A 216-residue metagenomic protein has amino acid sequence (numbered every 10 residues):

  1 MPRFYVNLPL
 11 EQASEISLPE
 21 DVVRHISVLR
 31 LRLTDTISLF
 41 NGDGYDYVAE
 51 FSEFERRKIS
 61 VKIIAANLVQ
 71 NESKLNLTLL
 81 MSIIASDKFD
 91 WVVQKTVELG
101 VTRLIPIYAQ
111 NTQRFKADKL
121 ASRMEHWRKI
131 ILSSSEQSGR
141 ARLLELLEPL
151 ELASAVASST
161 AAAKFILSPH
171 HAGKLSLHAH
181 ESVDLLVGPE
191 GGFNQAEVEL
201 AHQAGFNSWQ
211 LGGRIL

Functional and structural regions predicted by a protein language model:
M1-L68: N-terminal positively charged helical leader segments and presequences
S27, V97-G100, H202: Non-catalytic positions within long, well-ordered alpha-helices that form the structural scaffold/packing of enzyme
R32, T102, N207: Short acidic/polar active-site loop segments enriched in Thr and Asp
A66, A109-T112, G213-R214: Short, ordered loop/turn segments at secondary-structure junctions
Q70-A163: RNA substrate-binding interface of SAM-dependent RNA methyltransferases
E148-A179, L186: A mid-sequence, solvent-exposed acidic-amphipathic segment
H180-E199: A C-terminal functional module that forms or caps the active site or interfaces directly with catalytic machinery
Q195-L216: Structured adenosyl-cofactor binding patch, chiefly the S-adenosyl-L-methionine
